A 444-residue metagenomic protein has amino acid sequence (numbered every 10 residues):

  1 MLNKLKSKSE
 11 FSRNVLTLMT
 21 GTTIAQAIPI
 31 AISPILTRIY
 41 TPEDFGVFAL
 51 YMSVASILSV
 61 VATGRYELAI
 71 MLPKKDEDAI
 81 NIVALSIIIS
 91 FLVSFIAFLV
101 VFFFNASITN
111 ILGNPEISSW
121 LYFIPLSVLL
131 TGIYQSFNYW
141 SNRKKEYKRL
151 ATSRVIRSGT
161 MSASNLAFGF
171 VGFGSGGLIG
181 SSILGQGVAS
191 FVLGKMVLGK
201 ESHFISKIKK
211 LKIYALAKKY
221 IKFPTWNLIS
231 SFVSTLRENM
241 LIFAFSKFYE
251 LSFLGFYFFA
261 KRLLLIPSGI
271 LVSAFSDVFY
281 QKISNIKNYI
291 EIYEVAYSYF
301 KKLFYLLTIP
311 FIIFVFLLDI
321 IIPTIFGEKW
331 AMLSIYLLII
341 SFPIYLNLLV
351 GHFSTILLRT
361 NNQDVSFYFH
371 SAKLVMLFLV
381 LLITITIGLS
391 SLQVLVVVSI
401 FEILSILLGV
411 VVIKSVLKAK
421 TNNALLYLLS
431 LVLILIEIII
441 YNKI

Functional and structural regions predicted by a protein language model:
M1-S7, F191-E238, V278-E294, S415-L429: Interhelical loop/hinge segments that connect adjacent transmembrane helices in multipass membrane
S7-G64, I89, V93-S94, F98-F104 (+9 more regions): Signature of the first transmembrane helix
S9-Q26, Y51, S56, V60-A106 (+5 more regions): Membrane-water interface segments that mark the loop-to-transmembrane alpha-helix transition
S12, A69-D78, L129-I156, V171 (+3 more regions): Membrane-interface junctions at transmembrane-helix termini in multi-pass inner-membrane proteins
T23, A27-I30, G64, L68 (+7 more regions): Alpha-helical transmembrane segments of multi-pass membrane transport and lipid-handling proteins
F48, M52-S59, Y257-D277, L306-P310 (+1 more regions): Transmembrane helix-bundle signature of multi-pass secondary active exporters and lipid flippases
A49-L50, S118-P125, A151-E201, S371-M376 (+2 more regions): Hydrophobic alpha-helical transmembrane segments
V60-D78, R143, A260, L264-I290 (+2 more regions): Helix-loop junctions and terminal segments of transmembrane helices in multi-pass membrane transport/translocation
